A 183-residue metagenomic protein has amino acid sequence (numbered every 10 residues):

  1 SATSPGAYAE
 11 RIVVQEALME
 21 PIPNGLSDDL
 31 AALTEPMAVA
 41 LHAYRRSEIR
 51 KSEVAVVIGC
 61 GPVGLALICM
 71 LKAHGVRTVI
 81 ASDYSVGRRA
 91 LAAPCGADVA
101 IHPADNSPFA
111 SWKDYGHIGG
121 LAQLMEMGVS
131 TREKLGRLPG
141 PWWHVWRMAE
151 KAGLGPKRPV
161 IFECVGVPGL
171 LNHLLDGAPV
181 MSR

Functional and structural regions predicted by a protein language model:
S1-I58: NAD(P)H dinucleotide-binding glycine-rich loop of Rossmann-like/cofactor-binding domains, especially the beta1-alpha1
V39, P62-V63, L71: Hydrophobic/small residue at the entry helix of a nucleotide-binding pocket
R45, I68-A73: Surface-exposed amphipathic alpha-helices with a cationic face
E53, S182-R183: Glycine-centered, small-residue-biased loops immediately flanking beta-strands in adenine/cofactor-binding cores
V57, K72-H173: Adenosine-nucleotide cofactor-binding segment
V63-L67, L170: Residues at the N-terminus of the alpha-helix immediately C-terminal to the conserved SAM/SAH-binding loop
A178-V180: Helix-to-beta-strand junctions that scaffold the AdoMet/dcAdoMet cofactor pocket in Class I SAM-dependent enzymes
